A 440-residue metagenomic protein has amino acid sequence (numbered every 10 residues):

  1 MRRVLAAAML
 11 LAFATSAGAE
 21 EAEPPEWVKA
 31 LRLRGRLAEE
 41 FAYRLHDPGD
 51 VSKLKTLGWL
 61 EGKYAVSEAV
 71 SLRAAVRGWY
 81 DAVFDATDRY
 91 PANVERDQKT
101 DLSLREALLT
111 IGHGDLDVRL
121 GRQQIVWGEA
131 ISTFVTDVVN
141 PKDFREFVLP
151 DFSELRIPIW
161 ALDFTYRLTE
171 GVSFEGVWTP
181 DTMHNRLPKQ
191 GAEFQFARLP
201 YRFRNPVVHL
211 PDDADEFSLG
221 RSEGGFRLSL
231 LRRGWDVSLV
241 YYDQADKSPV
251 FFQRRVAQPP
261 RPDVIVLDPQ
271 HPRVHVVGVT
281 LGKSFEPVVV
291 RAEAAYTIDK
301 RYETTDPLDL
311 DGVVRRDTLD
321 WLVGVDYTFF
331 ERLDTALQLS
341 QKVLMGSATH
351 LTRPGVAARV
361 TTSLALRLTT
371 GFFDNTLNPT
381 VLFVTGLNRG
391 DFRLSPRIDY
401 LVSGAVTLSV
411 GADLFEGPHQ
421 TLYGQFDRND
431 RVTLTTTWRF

Functional and structural regions predicted by a protein language model:
L31, A69-L72, D115-V118, G171-F174 (+6 more regions): Repeated loop/turn-to-beta-strand initiation elements of outer-membrane beta-barrel proteins
E39, G58-Y64, A74, E106-H113 (+10 more regions): Residues on the lipid-exposed face of transmembrane beta-strands in outer-membrane beta-barrel proteins
E39-L45, G78-A82, H113-D115, Q124-V126 (+10 more regions): Transmembrane beta-strands of outer-membrane beta-barrel pores
Y43-P48, P91-D97, E146-P150, L210-A214 (+6 more regions): Extracellular loop and loop/strand-boundary signature of outer-membrane beta-barrel proteins
D50-T56, T100-R105, R156-W160, G220-G224 (+6 more regions): Residues that define the transmembrane beta-barrel architecture of outer-membrane proteins
V70-F196, R233, F415-G417: Outer membrane beta-barrel
F144, L368, V406, L414 (+1 more regions): Outer-membrane beta-barrel "beta-signal"
Y242, G282-T305, L310-V384: Detector for outer-membrane/organellar transmembrane beta-barrel domains, recognizing the amphipathic beta-strand
